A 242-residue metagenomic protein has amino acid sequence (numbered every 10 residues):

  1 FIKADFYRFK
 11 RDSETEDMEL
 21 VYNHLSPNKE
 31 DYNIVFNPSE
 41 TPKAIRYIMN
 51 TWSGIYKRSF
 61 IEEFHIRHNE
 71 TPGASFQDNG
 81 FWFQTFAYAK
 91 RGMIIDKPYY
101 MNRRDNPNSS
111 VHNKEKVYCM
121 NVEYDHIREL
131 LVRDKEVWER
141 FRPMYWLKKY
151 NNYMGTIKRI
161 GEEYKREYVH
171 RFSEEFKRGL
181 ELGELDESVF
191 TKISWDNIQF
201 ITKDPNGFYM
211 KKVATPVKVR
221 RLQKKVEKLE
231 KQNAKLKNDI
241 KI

Functional and structural regions predicted by a protein language model:
F1-I95, Y100-V117: Donor-binding/catalytic cores of nucleotide-activated saccharide and glycerol-phosphate transferases/polymerases
N23-T41, H112-K114, I157-K165, E187-D196 (+2 more regions): General structural signal for secondary-structure boundaries
N50-W52, Q77, W146-I160: Catalytic core and acceptor-binding pocket of nucleotide-sugar-dependent glycosyltransferases
H68, P72, L131-R140: Inter-helical turn/loop segments and adjacent helix faces that build the functional surface of alpha-helical bundle
K97-N106, H112-V137, N152-G155, R159-E184: Catalytic core of nucleotide-sugar-dependent glycosyltransferases
N121, L147, V213-P216: Amphipathic alpha-helical repeat elements characteristic of tetratricopeptide repeat
E139-L147, H170: Short, charged, amphipathic alpha-helical segments
E162-I242: Membrane-interface aromatic/basic loop that binds lipid-linked glycans or pyrophosphate carriers, typified by
